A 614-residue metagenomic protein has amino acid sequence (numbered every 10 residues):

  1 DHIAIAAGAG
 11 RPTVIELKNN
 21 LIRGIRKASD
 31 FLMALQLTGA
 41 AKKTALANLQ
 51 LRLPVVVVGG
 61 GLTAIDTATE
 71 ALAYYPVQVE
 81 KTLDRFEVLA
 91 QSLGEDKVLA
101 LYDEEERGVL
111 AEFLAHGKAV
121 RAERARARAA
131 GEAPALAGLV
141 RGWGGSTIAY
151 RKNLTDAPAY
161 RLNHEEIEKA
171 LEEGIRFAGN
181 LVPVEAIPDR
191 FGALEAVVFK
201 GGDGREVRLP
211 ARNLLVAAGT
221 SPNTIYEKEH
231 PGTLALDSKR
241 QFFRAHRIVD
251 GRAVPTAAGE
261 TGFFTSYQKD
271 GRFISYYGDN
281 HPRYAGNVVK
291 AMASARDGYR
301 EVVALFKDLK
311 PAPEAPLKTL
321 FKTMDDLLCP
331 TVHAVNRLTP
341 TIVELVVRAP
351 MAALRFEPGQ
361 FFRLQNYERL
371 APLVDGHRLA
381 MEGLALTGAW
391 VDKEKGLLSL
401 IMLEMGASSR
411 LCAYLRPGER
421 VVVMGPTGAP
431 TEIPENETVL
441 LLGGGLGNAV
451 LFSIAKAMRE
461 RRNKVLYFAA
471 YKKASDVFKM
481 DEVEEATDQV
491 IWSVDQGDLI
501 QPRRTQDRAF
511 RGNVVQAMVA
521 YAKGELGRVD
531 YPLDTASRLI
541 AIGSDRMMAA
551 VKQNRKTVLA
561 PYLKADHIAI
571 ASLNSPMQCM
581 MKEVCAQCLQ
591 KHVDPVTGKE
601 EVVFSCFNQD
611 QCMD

Functional and structural regions predicted by a protein language model:
D1-A7, P12, P76-S238, D488 (+1 more regions): A Rossmann-like FAD-binding core segment of flavoenzymes
P12-A135, D237-E260: Glycine-rich dinucleotide-binding loop and its adjacent helix/turn
R23-L51, A186-G192, R205-E206, P210-R283 (+2 more regions): FAD-site-proximal beta/loop scaffold in flavoenzymes
M33-R52, L317-F321, M424-N436: A short, basic/flexible loop-to-alpha-helix module at the beginning of a structural domain
A64, Y276-L305, L309: A conserved FAD-binding loop/helix module that cradles the flavin
L327-P417: Ferredoxin-reductase
A407-Q578: FNR/FR-type flavoprotein reductase catalytic core
V450, D545-R546, S575-T597, E601-Q611: Local cysteine-cluster metal-coordination motifs and their immediate loop/turn environment, predominantly Fe-S cluster
